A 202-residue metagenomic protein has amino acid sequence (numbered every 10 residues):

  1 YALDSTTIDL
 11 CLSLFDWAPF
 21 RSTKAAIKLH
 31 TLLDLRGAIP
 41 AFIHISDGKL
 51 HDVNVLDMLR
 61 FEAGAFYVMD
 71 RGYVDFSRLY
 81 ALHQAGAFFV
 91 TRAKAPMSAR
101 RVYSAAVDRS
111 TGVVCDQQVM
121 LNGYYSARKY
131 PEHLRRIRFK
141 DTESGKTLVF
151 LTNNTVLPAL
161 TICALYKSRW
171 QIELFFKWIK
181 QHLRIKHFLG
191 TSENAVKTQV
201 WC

Functional and structural regions predicted by a protein language model:
L3-D16, R21-C202: Single, function-defining residue in the core of a domain
